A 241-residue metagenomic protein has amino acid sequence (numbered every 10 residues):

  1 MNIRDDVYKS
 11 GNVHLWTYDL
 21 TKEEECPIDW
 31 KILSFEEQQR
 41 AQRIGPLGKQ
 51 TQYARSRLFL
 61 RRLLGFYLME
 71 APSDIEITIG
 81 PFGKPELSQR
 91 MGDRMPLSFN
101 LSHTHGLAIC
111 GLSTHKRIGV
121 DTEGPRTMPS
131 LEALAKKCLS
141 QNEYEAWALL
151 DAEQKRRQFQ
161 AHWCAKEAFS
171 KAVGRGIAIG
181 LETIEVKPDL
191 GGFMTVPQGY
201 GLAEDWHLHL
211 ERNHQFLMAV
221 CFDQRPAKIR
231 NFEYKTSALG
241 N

Functional and structural regions predicted by a protein language model:
M1-N241: Core catalytic alpha/beta fold that binds nucleotide/phospho-ligands
